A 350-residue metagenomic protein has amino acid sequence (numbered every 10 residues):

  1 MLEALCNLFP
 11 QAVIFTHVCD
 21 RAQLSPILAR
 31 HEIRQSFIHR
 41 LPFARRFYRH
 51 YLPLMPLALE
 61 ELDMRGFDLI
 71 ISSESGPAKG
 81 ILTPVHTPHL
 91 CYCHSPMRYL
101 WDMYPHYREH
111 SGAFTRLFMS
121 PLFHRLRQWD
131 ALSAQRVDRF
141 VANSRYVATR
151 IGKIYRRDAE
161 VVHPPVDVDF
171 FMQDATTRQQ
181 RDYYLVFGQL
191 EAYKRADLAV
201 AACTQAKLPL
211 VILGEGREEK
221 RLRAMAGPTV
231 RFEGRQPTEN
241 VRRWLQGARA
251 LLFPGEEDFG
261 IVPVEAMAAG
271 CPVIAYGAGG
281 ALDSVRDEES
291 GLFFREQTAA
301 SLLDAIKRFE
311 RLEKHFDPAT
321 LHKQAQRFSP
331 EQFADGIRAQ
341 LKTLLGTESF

Functional and structural regions predicted by a protein language model:
L8-K79: Active-site donor-binding segments of glycosyltransferases and PAPS-dependent sulfotransferases
E109-F140, A148-T149: Membrane-proximal helix-turn-helix segments that form the acceptor-binding/catalytic region of lipid-linked
M172-V211: Conserved donor-binding/catalytic core segment of Leloir-type glycosyltransferases
Y184, Q246-D258, C271: Acidic donor-binding loop of glycosyltransferase active sites
K220-R242: Nucleotide-activated donor-binding/catalytic signature segment of Leloir-type glycosyltransferases, i.e., the conserved
G234, D287-E288, L292-A299, K307-K314: Conserved acidic donor-binding segment of nucleotide-sugar-dependent glycosyltransferases
L252, P272-G277, V285: Short hydrophobic beta-strand element within catalytic cores of glycosyltransferases and related nucleotide-activated
Q297, E313-K342, F350: A charged, aromatic-enriched C-terminal amphipathic alpha-helix characteristic of glycosyltransferases across folds
